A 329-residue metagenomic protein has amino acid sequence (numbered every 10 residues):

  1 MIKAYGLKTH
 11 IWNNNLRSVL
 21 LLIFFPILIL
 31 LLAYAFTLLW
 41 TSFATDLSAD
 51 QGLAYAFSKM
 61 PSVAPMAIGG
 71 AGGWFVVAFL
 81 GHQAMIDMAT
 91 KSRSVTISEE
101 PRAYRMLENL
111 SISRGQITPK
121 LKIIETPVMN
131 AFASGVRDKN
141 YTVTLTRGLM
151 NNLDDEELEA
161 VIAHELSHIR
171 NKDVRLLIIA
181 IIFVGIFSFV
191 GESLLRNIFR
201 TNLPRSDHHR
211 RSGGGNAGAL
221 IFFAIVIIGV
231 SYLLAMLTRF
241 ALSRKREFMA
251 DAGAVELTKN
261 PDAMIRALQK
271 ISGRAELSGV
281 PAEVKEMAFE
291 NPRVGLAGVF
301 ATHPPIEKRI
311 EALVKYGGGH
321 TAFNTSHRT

Functional and structural regions predicted by a protein language model:
M1-V128, V184-F240, R244-F248, T258 (+2 more regions): Hydrophobic or amphipathic, alpha-helical segments that drive membrane association/targeting
I2-W12, M249-K270, L277-T329: C-terminal capping/extension segments of zinc metalloprotease domains
N14, Q83, L107, L121 (+7 more regions): Residue-level signature of catalytic and energy-coupling elements of molecular machines, predominantly ATP/GTP-dependent
S92, A131-D155: Active-site scaffold of zinc-dependent metalloenzymes
I117-P119, P127, K139-Y141, E283-K285: Envelope-exposed proteins and targeting segments
I123, A133-G135, N151, L277-V280 (+1 more regions): Replace "in large, NTP-powered and nucleic-acid-processing enzymes" with "in large, NTP-powered factors and other
T144-R147, D154-R170, R175: Short alpha-helix carrying the canonical HExxH Zn2+-binding catalytic motif
L166-I182, L194, D262: Catalytic Zn2+-binding segment of zinc metalloproteases
